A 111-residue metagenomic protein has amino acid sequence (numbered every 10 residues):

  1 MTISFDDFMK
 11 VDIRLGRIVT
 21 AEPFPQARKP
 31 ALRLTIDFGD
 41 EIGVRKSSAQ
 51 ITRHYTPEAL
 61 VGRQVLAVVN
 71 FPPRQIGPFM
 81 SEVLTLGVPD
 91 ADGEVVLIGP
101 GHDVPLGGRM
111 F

Functional and structural regions predicted by a protein language model:
M1-F111: Phosphate-backbone binding interfaces of nucleic-acid-interacting proteins
